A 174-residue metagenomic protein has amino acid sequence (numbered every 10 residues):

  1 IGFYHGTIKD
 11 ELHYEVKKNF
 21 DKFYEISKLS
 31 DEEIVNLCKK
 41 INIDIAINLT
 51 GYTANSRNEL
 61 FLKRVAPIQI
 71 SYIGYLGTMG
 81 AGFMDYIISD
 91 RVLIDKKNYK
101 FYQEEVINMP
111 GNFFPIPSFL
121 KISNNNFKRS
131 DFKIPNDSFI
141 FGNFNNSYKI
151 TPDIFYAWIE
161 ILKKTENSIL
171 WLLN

Functional and structural regions predicted by a protein language model:
I1, G111-N174: Conserved catalytic-core segment of nucleotide-activated headgroup transferases in glycan assembly
I1-F83, R91-Y99, L170-N174: Conserved nucleotide-cofactor-binding alpha/beta core module
K17, Q103, P135-D137: A short, polar/charged loop/turn motif at coil->beta-strand junctions and beta-hairpin connectors
K22, A66, E104, I134 (+1 more regions): Short, well-ordered coil loops that connect the C-terminus of an alpha-helix to the N-terminus of a beta-strand
C38-I41, F83-I87, E104, S123-N126: Short, surface-exposed amphipathic charged segments that create phosphate/polyanion-binding patches used for binding
N58-E59, G77, G82, K100 (+4 more regions): Flexible, active-site-adjacent loop/turn segments at secondary-structure boundaries
I68, D85, E105, D137-I140: A generic secondary-structure signal marking the coil-to-beta-strand transition
D85-K97, Y102-F119: Donor nucleotide-sugar binding/catalytic pocket of nucleotide-sugar-dependent glycosyltransferases
